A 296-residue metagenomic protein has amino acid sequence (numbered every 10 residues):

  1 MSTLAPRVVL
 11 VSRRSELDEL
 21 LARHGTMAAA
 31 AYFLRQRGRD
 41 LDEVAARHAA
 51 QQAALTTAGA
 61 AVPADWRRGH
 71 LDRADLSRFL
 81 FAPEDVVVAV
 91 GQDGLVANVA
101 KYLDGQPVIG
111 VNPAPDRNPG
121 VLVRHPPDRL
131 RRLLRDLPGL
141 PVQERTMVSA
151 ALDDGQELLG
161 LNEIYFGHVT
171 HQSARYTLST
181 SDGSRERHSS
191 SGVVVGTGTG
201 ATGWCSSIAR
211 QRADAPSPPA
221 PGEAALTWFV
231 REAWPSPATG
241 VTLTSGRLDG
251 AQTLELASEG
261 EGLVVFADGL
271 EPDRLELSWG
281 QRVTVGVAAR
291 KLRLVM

Functional and structural regions predicted by a protein language model:
S2-P6, R14, E19, R39 (+3 more regions): Catalytic phosphate-donor-binding core of small-molecule kinases
A22-A45: A solvent-exposed, charged loop/short amphipathic helix patch at secondary-structure junctions
R73-F81: A short, basic/flexible loop-to-alpha-helix module at the beginning of a structural domain
D85-V86: Structural motif
A89-D93: N-terminal glycine-rich "phosphate-gripper" loop used for MgATP/nucleotide binding and carboxylate activation
L95-D104, C205-A209: Short Gly/Thr/Asp-enriched flexible loops that form oxyanion-binding sites at enzyme active sites
Y102-R124: Short, acidic/small-residue loops that bind anionic groups at enzyme active sites
